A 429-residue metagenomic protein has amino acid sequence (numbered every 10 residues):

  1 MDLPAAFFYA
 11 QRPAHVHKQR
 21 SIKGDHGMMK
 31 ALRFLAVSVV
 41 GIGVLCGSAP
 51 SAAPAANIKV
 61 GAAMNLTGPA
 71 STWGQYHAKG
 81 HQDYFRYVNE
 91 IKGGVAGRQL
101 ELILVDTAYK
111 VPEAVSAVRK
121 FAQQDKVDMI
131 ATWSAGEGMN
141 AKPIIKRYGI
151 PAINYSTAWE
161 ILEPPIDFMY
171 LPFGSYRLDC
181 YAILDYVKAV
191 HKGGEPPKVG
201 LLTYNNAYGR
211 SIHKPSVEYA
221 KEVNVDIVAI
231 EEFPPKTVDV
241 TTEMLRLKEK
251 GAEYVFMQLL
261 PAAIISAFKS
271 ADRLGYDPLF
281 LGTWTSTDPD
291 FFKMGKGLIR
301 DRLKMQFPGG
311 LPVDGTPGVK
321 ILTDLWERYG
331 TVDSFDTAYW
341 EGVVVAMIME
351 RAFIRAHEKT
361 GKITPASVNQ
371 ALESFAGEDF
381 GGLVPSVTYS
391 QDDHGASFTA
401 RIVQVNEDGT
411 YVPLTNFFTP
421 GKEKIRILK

Functional and structural regions predicted by a protein language model:
M1-K59, E90, I425-K429: Short, low-complexity disordered leader/linker segments with a strong preference for bacterial N-terminal type II
S51-A62, G93-Q99, K188-P197: Immediate post-signal peptide segment of exported/extracytoplasmic ligand-binding proteins
G61-Q82, V105-P112, S134, L202-S211 (+1 more regions): Extracytoplasmic "Venus flytrap"
T72-K79, I91-E163, P172, F233-V240 (+1 more regions): Beta-alpha junction/loop-to-helix N-cap segments that form part of ligand/metal-binding clefts
W73-I91, E113, D179-D185, A207-V223 (+1 more regions): Short, solvent-exposed amphipathic alpha-helices that sit in or adjacent to ligand/effector-binding or catalytic
K126-I230, L279-K304: Extracytoplasmic ligand/sensor domains, especially the bilobed periplasmic-binding protein
F268-V344, F417-L428: Extracellular/periplasmic periplasmic-binding protein-like sensory domains
R328-Y339, E350-L414: Segments of small-molecule ligand-sensing domains
